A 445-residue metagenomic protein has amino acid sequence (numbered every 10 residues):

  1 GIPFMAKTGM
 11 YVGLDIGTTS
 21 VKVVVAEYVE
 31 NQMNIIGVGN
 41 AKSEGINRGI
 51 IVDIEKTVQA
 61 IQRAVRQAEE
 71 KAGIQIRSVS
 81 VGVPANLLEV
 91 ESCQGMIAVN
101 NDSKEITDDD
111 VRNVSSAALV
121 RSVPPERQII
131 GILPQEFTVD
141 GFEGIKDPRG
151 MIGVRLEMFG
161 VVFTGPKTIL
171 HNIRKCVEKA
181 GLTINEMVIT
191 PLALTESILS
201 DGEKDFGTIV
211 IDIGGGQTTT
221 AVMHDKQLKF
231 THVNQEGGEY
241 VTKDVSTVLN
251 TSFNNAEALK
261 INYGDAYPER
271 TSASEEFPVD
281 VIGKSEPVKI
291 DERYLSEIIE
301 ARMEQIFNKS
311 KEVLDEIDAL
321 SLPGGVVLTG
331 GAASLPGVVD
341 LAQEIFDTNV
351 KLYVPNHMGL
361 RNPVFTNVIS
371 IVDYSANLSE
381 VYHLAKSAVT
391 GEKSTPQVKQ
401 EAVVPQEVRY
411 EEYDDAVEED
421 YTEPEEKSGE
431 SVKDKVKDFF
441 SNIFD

Functional and structural regions predicted by a protein language model:
G1-S20, V24-S78, V83-T208, S252-F253 (+5 more regions): Nucleotide/phosphate-binding catalytic cleft detector across ATP-hydrolyzing and phosphate-transferring enzymes
F4-M5, V12-I16, I198-G202, I209-I213 (+7 more regions): Replace "in large, NTP-powered and nucleic-acid-processing enzymes" with "in large, NTP-powered factors and other
L14, V23, V81, V177 (+5 more regions): Residue-level signature of catalytic and energy-coupling elements of molecular machines, predominantly ATP/GTP-dependent
I74-A85, I317-A332: Short glycine-rich phosphate-binding loop at a beta-alpha junction
R155-E157, H224-Q227, D318-G324: Short, surface-exposed connector motifs at secondary-structure boundaries
G165, D265, L322-L341: Glycine-rich phosphate-binding loops at beta-strand->alpha-helix junctions
L199-P268, S272: Acidic, glycine-rich loop-and-beta core segments that form the ion-binding/anion-interacting portion of active sites
V354-K399: Glycine-rich phosphate-binding/hydrolytic loop that grips phosphoryl groups
